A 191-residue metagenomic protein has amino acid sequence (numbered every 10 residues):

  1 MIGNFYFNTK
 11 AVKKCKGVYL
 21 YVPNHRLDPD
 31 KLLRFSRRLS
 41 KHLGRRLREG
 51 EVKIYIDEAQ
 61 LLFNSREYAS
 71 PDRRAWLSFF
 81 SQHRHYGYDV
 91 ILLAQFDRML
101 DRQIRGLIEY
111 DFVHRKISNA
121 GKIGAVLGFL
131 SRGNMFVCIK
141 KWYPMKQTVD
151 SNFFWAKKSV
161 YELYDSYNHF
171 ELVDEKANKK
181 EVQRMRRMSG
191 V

Functional and structural regions predicted by a protein language model:
M1, E51-K53, D89-I91: Residue-level preference for the first positions of well-ordered beta-strands
M1-L39: Conserved P-loop
K14-G17, G44, A177: Intrinsic-disorder/low-complexity loop/linker signature
S40-L43, I108, F112, R186-S189: Generic secondary-structure transition motif, activating predominantly at the C-termini of alpha-helices
H42-E51: Short basic/glycine-enriched coil/helix segment immediately N-terminal to the Walker B
L47, A59-T148: Replace "adjacent to P-loop NTPase cores in ATP/GTP-dependent enzymes" with "adjacent to NTP-binding cores
V126-V191: Conserved P-loop NTPase motor module
